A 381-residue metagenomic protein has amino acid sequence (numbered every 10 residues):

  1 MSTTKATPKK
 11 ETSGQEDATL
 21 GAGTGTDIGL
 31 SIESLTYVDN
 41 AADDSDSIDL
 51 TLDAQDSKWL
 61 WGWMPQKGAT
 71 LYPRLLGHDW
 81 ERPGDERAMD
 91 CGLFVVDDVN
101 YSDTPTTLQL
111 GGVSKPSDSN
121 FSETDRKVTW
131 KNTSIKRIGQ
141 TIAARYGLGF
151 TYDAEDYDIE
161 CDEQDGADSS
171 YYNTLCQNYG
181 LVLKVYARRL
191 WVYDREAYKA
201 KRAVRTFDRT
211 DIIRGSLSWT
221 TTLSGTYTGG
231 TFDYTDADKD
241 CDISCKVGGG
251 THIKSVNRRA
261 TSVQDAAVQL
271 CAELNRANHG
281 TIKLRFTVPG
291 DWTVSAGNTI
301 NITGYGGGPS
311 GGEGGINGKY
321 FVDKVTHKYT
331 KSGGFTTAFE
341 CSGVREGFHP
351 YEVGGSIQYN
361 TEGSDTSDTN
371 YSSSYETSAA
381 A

Functional and structural regions predicted by a protein language model:
M1-D118: Assembly/oligomerization scaffold segments
S2-T24, V182-R276, K283-K331, F339 (+2 more regions): Acidic, small/polar-enriched beta strand-loop surface segments
T7, T107-S119, Y152-S218: Short beta-strand-centered interaction patches in the first periplasmic/extracellular domains of large envelope
S45-S47, D103-Q109, A187-R189, T281-K283 (+1 more regions): A generic structural signal for beta-strand entry/edge sites
I48-T51, G112, D125-T151, E163-A187 (+2 more regions): Amphipathic, non-transmembrane alpha-helical segments in extracytoplasmic/periplasmic proteins
L60-R74, N120-V128, N298-T303, Y351-G363: Extended Gly/Ser/Thr-rich low-complexity repeat segments, especially those forming or decorating extracellular
A88-L93, Q109, K127, V204 (+3 more regions): Well-ordered beta-strand positions in beta-sheet-rich domains
T106-S122, G333-E352: Short solvent-exposed strand/turn elements
